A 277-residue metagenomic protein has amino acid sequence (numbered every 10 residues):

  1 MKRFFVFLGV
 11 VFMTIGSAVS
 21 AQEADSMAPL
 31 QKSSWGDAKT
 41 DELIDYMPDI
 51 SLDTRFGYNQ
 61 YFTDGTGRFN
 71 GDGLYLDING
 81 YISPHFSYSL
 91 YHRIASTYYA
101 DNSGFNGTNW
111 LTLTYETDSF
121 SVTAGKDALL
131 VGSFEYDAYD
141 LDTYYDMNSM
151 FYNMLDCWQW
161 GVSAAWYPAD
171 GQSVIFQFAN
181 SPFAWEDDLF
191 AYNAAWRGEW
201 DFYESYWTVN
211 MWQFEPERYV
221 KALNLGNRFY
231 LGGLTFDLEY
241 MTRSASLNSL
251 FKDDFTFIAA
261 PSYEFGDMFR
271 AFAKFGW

Functional and structural regions predicted by a protein language model:
F5-L8, A18-G57: N-terminal periplasmic/intermembrane-space "pro-region" immediately following the signal or transit peptide
F5-V6, V10-F12, W166: Small-residue packing motifs within transmembrane alpha-helices
M13-S17: Hydrophobic core
S34-D41, D45-P48, A194-W277: Detector for outer-membrane/organellar transmembrane beta-barrel domains, recognizing the amphipathic beta-strand
A38-N59, G65-S181, R197-E199: Outer membrane beta-barrel
F69-G71, F105-N106, C157-W158, L189-A191 (+2 more regions): Membrane-spanning beta-strands of outer-membrane beta-barrel proteins
W185-E186: Small-residue (GG/TT-enriched) beta-loop-alpha framework at ligand/catalytic clefts
